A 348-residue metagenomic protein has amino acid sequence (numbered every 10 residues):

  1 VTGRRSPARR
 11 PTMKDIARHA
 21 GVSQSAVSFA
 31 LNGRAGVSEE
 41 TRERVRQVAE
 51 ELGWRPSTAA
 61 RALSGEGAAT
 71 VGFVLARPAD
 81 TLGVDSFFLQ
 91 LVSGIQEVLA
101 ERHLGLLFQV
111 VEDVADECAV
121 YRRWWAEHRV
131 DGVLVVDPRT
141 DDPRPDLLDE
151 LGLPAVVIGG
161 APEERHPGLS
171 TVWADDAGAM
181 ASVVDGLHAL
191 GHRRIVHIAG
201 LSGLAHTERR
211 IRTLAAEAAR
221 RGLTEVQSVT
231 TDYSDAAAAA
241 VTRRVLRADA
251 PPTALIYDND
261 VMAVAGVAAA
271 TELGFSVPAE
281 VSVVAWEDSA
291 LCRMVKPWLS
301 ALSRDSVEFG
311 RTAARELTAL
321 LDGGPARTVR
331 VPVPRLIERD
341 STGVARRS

Functional and structural regions predicted by a protein language model:
V1-A69, R346-S348: N-terminal helix-turn-helix DNA-binding module of bacterial transcription factors
A26, E66-D80, G186, R194-L201: Short beta-strand segments enriched in small/hydrophobic residues
E40, W54-V120: Amphipathic helical "hinge" segments at domain boundaries
P78-Q90, F108-E117, V172-S182, I198-V241 (+4 more regions): Hinge/beta->alpha junction and helix N-cap segments in small-molecule ligand-binding domains
E117-R129, A238-D249: Short, well-structured alpha-helical segments in soluble
V136-G178, V261, E287-L299: Flexible loop/hinge segments that line or gate small-molecule binding clefts
V226, R244, A248-S348: Flexible loop/turn connectors
